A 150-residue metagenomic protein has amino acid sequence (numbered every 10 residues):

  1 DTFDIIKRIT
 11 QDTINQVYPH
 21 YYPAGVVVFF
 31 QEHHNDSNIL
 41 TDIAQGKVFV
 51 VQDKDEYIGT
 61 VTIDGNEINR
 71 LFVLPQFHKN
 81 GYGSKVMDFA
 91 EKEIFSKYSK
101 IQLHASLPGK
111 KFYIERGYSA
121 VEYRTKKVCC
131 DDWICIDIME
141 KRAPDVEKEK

Functional and structural regions predicted by a protein language model:
D1-R8: A short beta-loop-alpha structural element at the N-terminal edge of CoA-dependent acyl/N-acetyltransferase catalytic
Q11-S37: Conserved GNAT-fold acetyl-CoA-binding loop/helix
Q45-G59: Conserved beta-hairpin
I68-K79: A short, internal acetyl-CoA/4′-phosphopantetheine-binding micro-motif in the GNAT/acyltransferase core
F77, G81-F89: Conserved acetyl-CoA pyrophosphate-binding loop and the N-cap/start of the following alpha-helix in GNAT-like
S99, H104-K110, R116, E122-K150: C-terminal "cap" of GNAT-fold acetyltransferases
